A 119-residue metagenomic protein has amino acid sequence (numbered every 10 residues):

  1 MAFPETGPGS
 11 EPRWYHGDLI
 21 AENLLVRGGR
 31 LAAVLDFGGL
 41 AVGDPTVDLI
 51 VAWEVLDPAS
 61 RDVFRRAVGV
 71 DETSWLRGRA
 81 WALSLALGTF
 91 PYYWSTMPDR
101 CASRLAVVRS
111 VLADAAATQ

Functional and structural regions predicted by a protein language model:
M1-G17, R104, V108, A115-Q119: An alpha-helical support segment within catalytic cores of ATP-dependent transferases
W14, A33-D36: Pre-DFG segment of protein kinase catalytic domains
I20, G38: Adenine-nucleotide cofactor-binding loop residues
E22-L24: Hydrophobic residue at the +6 position relative to the catalytic HRD Asp in the kinase catalytic loop
V26-G28: Activation-loop N-terminal segment of eukaryotic-like protein kinases
A32-A33, A41-G43: Activation segment
G39-V42, I50-Q119: Helix-rich C-terminal or lid/interface subdomains of diverse kinases
